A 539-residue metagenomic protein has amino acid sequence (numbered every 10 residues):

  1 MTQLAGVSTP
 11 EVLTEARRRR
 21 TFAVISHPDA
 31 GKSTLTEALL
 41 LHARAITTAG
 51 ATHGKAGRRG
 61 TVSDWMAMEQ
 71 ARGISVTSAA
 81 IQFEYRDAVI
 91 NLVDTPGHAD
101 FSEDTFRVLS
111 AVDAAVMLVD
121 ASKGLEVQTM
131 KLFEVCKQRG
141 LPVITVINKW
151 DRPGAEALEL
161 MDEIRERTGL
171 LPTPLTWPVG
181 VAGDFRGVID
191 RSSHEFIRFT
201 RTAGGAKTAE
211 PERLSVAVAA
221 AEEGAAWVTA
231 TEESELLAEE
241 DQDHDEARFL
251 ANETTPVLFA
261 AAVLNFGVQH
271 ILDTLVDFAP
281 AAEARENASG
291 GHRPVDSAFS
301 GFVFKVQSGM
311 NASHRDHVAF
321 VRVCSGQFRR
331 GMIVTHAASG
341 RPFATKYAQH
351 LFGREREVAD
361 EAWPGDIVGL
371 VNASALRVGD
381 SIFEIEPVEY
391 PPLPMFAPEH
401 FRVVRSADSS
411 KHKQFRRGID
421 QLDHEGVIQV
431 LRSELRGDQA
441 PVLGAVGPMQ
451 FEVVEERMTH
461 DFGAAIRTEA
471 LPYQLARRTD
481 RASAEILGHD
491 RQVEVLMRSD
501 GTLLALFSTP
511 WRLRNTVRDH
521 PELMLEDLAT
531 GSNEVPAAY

Functional and structural regions predicted by a protein language model:
M1-Y539: Structural and coupling elements of P-loop NTPases
